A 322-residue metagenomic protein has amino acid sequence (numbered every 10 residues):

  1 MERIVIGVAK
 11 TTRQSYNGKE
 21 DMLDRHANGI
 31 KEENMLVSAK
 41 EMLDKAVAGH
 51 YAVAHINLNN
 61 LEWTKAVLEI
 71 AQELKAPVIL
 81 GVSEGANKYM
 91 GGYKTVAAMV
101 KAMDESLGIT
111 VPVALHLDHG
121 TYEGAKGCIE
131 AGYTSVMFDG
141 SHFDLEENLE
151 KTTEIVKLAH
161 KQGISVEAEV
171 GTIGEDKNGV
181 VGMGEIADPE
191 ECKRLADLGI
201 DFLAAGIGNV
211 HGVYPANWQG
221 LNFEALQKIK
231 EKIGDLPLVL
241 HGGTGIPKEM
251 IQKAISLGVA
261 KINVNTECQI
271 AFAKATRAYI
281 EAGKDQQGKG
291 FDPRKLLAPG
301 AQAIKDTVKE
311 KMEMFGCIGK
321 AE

Functional and structural regions predicted by a protein language model:
Y16-N34: Short, Lys/Arg-enriched N-terminal segments with co-localized hydrophobic residues within the first ~10-30 amino acids
E32-V53: N-terminal amphipathic alpha-helix/helix-capping segment at the start of soluble metabolic enzymes
M42, L61-G81, T95-A102, S106-L107 (+5 more regions): Alpha/beta enzyme core
Y51-N60, V111-T121, K177-A187, L240: Active-site mouth loops of central-metabolism enzymes
V53-I56, V78-V82, V113-L117, V136-F138 (+4 more regions): Hydrophobic faces of well-ordered beta-strands that scaffold small-molecule active sites in alpha/beta enzyme cores
E123-C128, T244-L257: Catalytic cores of alpha/beta
G206-G208, G212-P215, V239, I246-Q252: A structural signal for small-residue-enriched, beta-sheet-centric alpha/beta enzyme cores and oligomeric scaffold folds
I280-E322: Extended, intrinsically disordered, low-complexity segments
